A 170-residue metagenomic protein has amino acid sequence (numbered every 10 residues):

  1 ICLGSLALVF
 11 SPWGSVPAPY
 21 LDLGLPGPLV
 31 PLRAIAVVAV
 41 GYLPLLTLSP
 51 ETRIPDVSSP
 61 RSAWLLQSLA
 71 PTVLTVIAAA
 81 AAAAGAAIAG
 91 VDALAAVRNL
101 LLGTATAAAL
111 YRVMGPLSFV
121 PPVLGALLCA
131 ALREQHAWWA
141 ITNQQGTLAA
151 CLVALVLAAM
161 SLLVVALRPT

Functional and structural regions predicted by a protein language model:
I1-E51, S68-T170: Hydrophobic alpha-helical transmembrane segments of membrane proteins
T52-V57: Short cytoplasmic-facing helical segments at TM-TM junctions of multi-pass membrane proteins
